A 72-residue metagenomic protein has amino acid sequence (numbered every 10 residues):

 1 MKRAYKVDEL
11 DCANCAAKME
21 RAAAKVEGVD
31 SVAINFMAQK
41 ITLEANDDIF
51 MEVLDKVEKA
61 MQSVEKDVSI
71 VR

Functional and structural regions predicted by a protein language model:
M1-R72: Flexible metal-binding regulatory segments at protein termini and peripheral loops
